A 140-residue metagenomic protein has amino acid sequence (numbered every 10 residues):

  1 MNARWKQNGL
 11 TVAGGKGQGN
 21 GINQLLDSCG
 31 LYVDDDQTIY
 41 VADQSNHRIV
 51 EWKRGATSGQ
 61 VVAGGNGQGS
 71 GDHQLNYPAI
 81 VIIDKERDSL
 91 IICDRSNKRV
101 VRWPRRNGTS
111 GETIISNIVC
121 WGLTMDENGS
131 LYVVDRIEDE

Functional and structural regions predicted by a protein language model:
M1-D27, A56-A79, R106-W121, Y132: Gly/Pro-rich loop segments of beta-rich domains
N2, W52, I83, R102-P104: Hydrophobic/aromatic beta-strand positions that recur at structurally equivalent sites within the blades
G15-H47: Beta-strand-rich domains and repeat architectures in extracellular enzymes and scaffolds, especially beta-propellers
V33-D36, I83-R87, M125-N128: Residue-level detector of Asp-centered blade-edge/turn motifs that repeat once per structural unit in beta-propeller
T38, R48-V50, P78-V81: Acidic (E/D-rich), amphipathic helical modules within compact regulatory domains
Y40-A42, I83, I91-D94, Y132-D135: Residue position within the beta-strands of beta-propeller blades
H47-V50, K98-V101, E138-E140: Structural signal for beta-propeller blades
G122-V133, D139-E140: Eukaryotic endomembrane system proteins
